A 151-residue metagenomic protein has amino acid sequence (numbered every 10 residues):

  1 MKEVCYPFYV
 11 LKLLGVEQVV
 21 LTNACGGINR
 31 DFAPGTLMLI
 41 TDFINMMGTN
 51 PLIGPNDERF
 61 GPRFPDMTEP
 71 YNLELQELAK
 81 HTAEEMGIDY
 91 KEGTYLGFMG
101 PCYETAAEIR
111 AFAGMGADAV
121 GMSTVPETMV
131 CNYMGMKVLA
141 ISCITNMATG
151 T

Functional and structural regions predicted by a protein language model:
M1-M67: Metabolite-binding pocket within alpha/beta catalytic cores that recognizes anionic/polar moieties
K12-G15, A113, N132: Non-catalytic positions within long, well-ordered alpha-helices that form the structural scaffold/packing of enzyme
E17, D118, K137: Short acidic/polar active-site loop segments enriched in Thr and Asp
V19-N23, L39, Y90-L96, V120-M122 (+1 more regions): General beta-strand structural signal in soluble alpha/beta enzymes
D57-L96: Metal-dependent peptidase/peptidase-like ectodomains
H81-D118: Active-site/ligand-binding-proximal alpha/beta "capping" segment
M122-T151: Zn-dependent metallopeptidase/amidohydrolase metal-coordination segment
